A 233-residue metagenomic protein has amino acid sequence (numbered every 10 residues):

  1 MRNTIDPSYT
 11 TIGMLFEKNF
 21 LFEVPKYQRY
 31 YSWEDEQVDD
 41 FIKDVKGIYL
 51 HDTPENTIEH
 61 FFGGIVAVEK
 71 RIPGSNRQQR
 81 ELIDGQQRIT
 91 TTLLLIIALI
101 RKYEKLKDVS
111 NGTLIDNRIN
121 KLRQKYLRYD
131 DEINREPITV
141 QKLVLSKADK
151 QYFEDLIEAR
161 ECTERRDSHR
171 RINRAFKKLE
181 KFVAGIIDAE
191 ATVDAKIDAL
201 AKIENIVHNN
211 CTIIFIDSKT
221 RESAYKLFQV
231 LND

Functional and structural regions predicted by a protein language model:
M1-D233: Glycine- and hydrophobic-rich flexible loops that cap the catalytic core of alpha/beta enzyme folds
